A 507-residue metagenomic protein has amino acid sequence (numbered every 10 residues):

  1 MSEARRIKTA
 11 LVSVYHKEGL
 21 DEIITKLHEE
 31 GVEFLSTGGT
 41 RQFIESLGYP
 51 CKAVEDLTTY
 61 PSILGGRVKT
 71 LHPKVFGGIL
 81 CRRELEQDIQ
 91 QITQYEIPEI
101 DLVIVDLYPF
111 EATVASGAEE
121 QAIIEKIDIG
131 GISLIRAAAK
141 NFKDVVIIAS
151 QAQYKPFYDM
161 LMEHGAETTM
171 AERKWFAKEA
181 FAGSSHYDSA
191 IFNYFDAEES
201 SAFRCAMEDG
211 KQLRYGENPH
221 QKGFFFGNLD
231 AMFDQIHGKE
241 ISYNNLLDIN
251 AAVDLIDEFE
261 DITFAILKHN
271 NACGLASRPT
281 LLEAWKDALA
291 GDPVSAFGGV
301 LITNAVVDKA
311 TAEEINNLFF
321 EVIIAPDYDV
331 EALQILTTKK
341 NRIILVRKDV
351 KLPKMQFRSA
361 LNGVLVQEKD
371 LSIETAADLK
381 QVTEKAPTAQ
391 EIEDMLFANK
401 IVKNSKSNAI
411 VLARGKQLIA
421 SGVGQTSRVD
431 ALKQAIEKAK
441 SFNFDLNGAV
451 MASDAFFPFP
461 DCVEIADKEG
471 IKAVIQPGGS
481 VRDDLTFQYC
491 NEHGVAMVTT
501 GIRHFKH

Functional and structural regions predicted by a protein language model:
M1-L57: N-terminal glycine-/serine-/threonine-rich phosphate-binding loop
G39-P109: Glycine-rich nucleotide/cofactor/substrate-binding loop typically near the N-terminus or early in the first domain
R83-I132, R136-A138, K380, E384-A389: Active-site/ligand-binding-proximal alpha/beta "capping" segment
A152-M160, H164-Y328, A332-K369, E391-A398 (+1 more regions): Active-site loops and adjacent core secondary-structure elements that bind or stabilize anionic groups
C273-P293, V411, Q417-E464: Glycine- and Gly-Pro-enriched alpha-helical subdomains that act as flexible, kink-prone "lid/hinge" or packing modules
L301-I302, D308-N317, F442-D483: Cysteine/selenocysteine-centered motifs that mediate thiol-based redox chemistry or coordinate metal-sulfur cofactors
F320-A325, V330-R342, E464-H507: C-terminal binding/interaction regions
